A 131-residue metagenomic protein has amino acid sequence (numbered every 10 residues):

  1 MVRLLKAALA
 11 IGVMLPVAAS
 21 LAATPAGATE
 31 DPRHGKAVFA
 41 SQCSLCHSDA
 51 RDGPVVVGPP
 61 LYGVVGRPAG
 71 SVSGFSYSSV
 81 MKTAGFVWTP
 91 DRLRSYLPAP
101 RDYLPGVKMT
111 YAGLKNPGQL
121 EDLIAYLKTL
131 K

Functional and structural regions predicted by a protein language model:
M1-T29, K128-K131: N-terminal export/targeting leaders of redox proteins
T29-D52, L61: Sequence/structural segment immediately N-terminal to covalent heme-attachment motifs in c-type and related
E30-D31, G53, A84-G85, K115: Extracytoplasmic/periplasmic, Sec-exported soluble proteins
H34, V38, V56, P60 (+3 more regions): Extracytoplasmic/secreted proteins, especially bacterial periplasmic and envelope-associated proteins
A40, S44-R51, G66, P98-D102 (+1 more regions): Sec-exported extracytoplasmic/periplasmic mature domains
R51-S76: N-terminal, post-signal-peptide region of Sec/Tat-exported proteins
S71-R94: Short Fe-S-cluster ligation motifs
V87-K131: C-terminal capping alpha-helices of c-type cytochrome domains
